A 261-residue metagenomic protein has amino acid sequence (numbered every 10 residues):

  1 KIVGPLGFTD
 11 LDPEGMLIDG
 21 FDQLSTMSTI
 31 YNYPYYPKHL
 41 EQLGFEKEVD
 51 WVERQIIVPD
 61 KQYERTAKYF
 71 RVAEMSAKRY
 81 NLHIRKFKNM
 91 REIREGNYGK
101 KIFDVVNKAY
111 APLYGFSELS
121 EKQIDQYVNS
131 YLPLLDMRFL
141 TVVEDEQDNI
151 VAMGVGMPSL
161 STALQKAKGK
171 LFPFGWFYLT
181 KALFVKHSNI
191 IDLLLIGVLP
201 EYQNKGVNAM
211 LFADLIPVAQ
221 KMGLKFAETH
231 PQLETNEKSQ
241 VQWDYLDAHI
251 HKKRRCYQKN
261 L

Functional and structural regions predicted by a protein language model:
K1, I190, L194-V198, Q203-A219 (+1 more regions): Conserved acetyl-CoA-binding loop-helix of GNAT-fold acetyltransferases
K1-F8, L24-T26, I190-I191, A219-L233: Conserved GNAT acetyl-CoA-binding A-motif
K1-K88, Y257-L261: Acyl-donor-binding surface of acyltransferase catalytic domains
D10-D12, K61-Y63, I93, Q126 (+4 more regions): Flexible loop/turn segments at secondary-structure boundaries
L40, Q242-W243: Conserved active-site tyrosine of GNAT-family acetyltransferases
V49-D50, A152, K252: A structural microfeature
K86-V198, A213: A conserved beta-strand-loop-helix scaffold within acyl/acetyltransferase catalytic domains
Y245, I250-C256: A structural motif corresponding to the C-terminal lobe/cap of the Radical SAM core domain
